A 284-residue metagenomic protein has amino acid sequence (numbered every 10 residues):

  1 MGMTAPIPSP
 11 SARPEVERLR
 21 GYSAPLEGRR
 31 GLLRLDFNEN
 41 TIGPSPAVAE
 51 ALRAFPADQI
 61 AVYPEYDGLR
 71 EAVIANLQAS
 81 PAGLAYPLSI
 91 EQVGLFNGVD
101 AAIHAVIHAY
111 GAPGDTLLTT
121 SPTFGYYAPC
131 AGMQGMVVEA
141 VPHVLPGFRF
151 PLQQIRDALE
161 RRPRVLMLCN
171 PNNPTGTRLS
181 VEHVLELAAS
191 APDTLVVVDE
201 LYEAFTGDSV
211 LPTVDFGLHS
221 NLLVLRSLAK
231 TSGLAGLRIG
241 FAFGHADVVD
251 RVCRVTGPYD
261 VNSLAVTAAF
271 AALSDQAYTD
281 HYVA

Functional and structural regions predicted by a protein language model:
G2-G98, A105: N-terminal small-domain helix-loop-helix segment of the aminotransferase-like
R13, S45-A49, Y63-E71, I103 (+8 more regions): A general structural signal for well-ordered alpha-helical segments in protein cores
G31-L33, R164-V165, T194-L195, N221: The start of beta-strands in P-loop NTPase/AAA+ ATPase cores
A57-A189, Y202-H219, L223: Conserved core of the PLP fold type I
E182, L195-V198: Donor-nucleotide binding loops and adjacent catalytic segments primarily of GT-B fold Leloir glycosyltransferases
N221-A284: PLP-dependent aminotransferase class I/II
